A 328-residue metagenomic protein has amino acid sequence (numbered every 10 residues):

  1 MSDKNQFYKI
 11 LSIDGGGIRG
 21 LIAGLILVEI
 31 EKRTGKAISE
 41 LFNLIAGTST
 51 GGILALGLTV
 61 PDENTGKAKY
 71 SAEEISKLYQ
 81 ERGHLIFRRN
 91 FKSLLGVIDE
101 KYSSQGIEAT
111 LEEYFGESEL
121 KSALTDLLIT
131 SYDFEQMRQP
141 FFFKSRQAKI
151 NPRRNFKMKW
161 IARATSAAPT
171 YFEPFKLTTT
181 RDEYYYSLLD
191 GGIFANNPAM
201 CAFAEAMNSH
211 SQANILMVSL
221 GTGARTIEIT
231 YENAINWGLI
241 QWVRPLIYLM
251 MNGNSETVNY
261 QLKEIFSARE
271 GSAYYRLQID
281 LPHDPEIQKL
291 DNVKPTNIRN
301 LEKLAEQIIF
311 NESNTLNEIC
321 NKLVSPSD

Functional and structural regions predicted by a protein language model:
M1-D328: Conserved catalytic cores and adjacent C-terminal regulatory segments of lipid-metabolizing esterases/lipases
